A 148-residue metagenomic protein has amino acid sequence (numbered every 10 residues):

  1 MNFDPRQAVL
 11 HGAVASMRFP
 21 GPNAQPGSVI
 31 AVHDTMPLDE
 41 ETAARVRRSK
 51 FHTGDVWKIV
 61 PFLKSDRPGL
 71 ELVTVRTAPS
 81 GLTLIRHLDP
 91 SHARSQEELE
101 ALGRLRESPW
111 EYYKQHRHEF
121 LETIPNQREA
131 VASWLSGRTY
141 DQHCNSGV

Functional and structural regions predicted by a protein language model:
M1-H11: A short SAM/SAH-binding and catalytic strip from SAM-dependent methyltransferases
H11-V148: C-terminal substrate-binding/active-site "lid" region of AdoMet-derived donor-dependent transferases
